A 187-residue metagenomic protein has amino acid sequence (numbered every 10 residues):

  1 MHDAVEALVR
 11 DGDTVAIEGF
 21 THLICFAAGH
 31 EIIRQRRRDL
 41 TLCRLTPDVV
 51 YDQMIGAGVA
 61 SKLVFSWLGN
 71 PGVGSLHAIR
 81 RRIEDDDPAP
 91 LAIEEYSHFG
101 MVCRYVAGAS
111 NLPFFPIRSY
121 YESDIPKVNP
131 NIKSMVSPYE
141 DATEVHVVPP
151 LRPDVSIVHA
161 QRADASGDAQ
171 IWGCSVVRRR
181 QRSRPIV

Functional and structural regions predicted by a protein language model:
M1-V187: Conserved alpha/beta enzyme-core scaffold
